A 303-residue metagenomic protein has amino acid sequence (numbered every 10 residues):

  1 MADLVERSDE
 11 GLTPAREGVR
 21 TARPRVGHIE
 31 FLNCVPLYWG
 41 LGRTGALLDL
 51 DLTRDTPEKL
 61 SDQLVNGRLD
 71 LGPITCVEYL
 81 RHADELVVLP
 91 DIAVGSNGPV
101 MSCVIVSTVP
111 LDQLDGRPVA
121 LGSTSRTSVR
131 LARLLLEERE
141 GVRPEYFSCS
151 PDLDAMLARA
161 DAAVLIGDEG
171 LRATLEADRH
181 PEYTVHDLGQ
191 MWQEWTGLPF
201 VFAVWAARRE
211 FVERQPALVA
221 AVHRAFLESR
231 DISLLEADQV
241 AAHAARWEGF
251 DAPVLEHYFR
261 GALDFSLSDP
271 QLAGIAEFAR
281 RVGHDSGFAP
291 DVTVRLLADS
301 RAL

Functional and structural regions predicted by a protein language model:
A15-R43, R54, S102-D161, I166-R172 (+1 more regions): Bilobed "Venus flytrap"/periplasmic-binding protein-like clamshell domains and structurally analogous long
V26, P90-L111, E194-E213: Hydrophobic/proline-rich hinge and linker segments of small-molecule sensing/allosteric domains, predominantly
L32-N33, T56-P57, G67-E85, P90-I92 (+3 more regions): Beta->alpha turn/N-cap motifs
L47-K59: A short beta-strand-loop structural module common to alpha/beta enzyme folds
S148-A244: Pocket-lining segment of extracytoplasmic ligand-binding domains
V212-H284: Secondary-structure end/capping motifs
L272-I275, A279-L303: Long, low-complexity C-terminal extensions of enzymes
